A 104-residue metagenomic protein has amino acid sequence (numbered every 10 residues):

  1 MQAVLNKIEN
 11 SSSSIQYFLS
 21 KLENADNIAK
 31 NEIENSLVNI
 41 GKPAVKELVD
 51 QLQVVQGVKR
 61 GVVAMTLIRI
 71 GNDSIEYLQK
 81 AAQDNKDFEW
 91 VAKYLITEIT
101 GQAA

Functional and structural regions predicted by a protein language model:
M1-N10, S20-I40, D50-Q53, V58-N72 (+2 more regions): Structural detector for internal amphipathic alpha-helices that build alpha-solenoid repeat scaffolds
S11-I15, V45, I75: Core helices of alpha-solenoid repeat scaffolds
